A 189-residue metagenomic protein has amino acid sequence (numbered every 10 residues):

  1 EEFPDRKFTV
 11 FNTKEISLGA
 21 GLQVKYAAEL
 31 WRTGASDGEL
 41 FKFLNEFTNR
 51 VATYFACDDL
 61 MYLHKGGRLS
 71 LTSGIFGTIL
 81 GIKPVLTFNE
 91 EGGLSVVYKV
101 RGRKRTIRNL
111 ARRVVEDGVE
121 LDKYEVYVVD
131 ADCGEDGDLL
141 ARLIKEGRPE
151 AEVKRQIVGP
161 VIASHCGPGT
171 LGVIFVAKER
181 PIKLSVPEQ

Functional and structural regions predicted by a protein language model:
E1-T9, E15-Q189: Mixed-charge interfacial surface used for oligomerization/domain docking and macromolecular partner engagement
